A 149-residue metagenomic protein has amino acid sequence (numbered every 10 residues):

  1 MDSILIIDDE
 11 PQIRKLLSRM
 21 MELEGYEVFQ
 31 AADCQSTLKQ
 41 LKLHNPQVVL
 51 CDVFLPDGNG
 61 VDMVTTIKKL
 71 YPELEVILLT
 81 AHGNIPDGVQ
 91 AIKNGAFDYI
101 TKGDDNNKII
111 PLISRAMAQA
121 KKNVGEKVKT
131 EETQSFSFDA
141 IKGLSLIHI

Functional and structural regions predicted by a protein language model:
D2, P11-F29: Two-component/phosphorelay signaling modules centered on CheY-like receiver
D8, D52, T80: Active-site residues of response regulator receiver
R14, P56, T80, N84: The feature encodes the CheY-like receiver
D33, N59-D62: Acidic catalytic/metal-coordinating carboxylates
K39, V61-E73, Q90: Short amphipathic alpha-helix used as the core "switch/output" element in two-component signaling
H44-L50, L55: Active-site beta3 strand of CheY-like receiver
K129-I147: AAA+ ATPase active-site-proximal loops
